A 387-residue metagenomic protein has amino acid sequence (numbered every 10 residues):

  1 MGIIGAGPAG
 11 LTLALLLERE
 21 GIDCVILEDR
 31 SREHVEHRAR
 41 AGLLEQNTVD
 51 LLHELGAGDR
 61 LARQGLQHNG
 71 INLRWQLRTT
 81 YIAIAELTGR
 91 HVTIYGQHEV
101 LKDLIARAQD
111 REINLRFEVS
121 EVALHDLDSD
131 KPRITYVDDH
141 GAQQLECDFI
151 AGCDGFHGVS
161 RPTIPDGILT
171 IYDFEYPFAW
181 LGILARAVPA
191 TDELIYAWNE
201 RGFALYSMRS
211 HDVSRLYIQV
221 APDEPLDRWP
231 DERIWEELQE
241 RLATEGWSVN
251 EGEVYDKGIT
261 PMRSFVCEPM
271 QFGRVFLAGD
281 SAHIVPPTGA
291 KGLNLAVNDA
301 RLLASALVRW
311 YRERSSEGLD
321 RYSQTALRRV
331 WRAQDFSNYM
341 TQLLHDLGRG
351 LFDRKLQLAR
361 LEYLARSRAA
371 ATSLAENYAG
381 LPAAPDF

Functional and structural regions predicted by a protein language model:
M1, C24-V25, N114, Q144 (+2 more regions): Hydrophobic "anchor" residues on beta-strands that sit immediately upstream of conserved functional sites
G5-D23, L104, A151, G258-Y339: Conserved mid-domain beta->alpha element of the FAD-binding
E18-R40: Glycine-rich FAD pyrophosphate-binding loop
H34, D154-G155, V285: Glycine-rich, N-terminal phosphate-binding loop of Rossmann-like dinucleotide-binding domains
E36-R111, H125-D128, Q334-S337: Active-site-adjacent segment of FAD-dependent monooxygenases/related oxidoreductases
R60-G70, E118, L242-D256, R314-D320 (+1 more regions): Acidic/histidine metal-binding catalytic segments
A106, I113, S120-A123, D128-G258 (+2 more regions): Conserved FAD-binding catalytic core of PHBH/FMO-like flavoproteins
A290, S305-F387: C-terminal helical "tail/cap" subdomain of flavin- and related membrane-associated enzymes
